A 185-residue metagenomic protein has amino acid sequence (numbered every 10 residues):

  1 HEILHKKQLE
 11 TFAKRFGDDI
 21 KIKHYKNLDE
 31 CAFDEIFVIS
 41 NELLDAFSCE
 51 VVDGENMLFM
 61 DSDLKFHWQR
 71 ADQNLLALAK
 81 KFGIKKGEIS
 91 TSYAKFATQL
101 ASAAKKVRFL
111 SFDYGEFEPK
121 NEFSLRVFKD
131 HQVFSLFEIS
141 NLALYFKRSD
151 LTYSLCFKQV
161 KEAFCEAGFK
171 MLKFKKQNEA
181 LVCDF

Functional and structural regions predicted by a protein language model:
H1-E30: SAM cofactor-binding core of SAM-dependent methyltransferases, primarily the Rossmann-like beta-alpha-beta module
L28-F185: Class I S-adenosyl-L-methionine
